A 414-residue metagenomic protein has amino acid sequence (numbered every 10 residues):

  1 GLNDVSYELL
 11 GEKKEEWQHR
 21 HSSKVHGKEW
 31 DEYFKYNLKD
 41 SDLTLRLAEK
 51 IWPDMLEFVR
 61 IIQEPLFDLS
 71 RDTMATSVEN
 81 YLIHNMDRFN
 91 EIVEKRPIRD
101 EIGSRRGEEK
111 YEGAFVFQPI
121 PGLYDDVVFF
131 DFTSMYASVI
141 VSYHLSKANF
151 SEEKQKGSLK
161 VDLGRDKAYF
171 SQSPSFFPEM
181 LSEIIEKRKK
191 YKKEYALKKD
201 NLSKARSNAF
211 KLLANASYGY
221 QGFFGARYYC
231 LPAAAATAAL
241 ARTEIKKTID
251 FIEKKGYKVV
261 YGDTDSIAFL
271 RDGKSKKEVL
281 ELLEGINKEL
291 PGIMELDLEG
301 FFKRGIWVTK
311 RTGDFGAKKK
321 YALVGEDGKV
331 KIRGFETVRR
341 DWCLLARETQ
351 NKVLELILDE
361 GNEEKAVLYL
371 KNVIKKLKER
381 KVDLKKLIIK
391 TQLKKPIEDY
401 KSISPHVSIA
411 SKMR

Functional and structural regions predicted by a protein language model:
G1-S41: Active-site-proximal helix-loop-helix substrate-binding element of RNase H-like nuclease domains
D4-V5, K39, R46-K50, L82: Extended catalytic-interface subdomain
L10-K14, D40, S203-F224: Core structural elements
E15-K28, I61-D68, G262-I267: Short, conserved phosphate-binding/catalytic loop or strand-edge motifs used in phosphoryl-/nucleotidyl-transfer
W17-Q18, G219-G225, Y257-S266: Core alpha/beta catalytic barrel or barrel-like domain that forms the active/cofactor pocket in diverse metabolic
H26-E32, V116-D125, R165-F176, K192-N201 (+3 more regions): Glycine- and acidic
A48, V59, L69-E153, G157-S158 (+3 more regions): DNA-dependent DNA polymerase catalytic subunits
M135-K193, L197, K211, N215-A216 (+2 more regions): Metal-dependent catalytic core segments for phosphate chemistry
